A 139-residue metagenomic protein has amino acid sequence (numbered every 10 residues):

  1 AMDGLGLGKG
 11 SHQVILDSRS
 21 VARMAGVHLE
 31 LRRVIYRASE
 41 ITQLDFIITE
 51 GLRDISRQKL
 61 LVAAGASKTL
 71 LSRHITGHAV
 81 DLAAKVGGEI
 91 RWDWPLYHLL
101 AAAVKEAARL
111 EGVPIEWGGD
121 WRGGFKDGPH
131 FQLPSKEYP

Functional and structural regions predicted by a protein language model:
A1, L5-G6, A25, K68-P139: Catalytic cores and adjacent binding grooves of peptidoglycan-active enzymes
A1-I47: Active-site acidic/histidine clusters and adjacent loop/turn architecture that either coordinate catalytic ions
G8-G10, D17, R37, Q43 (+4 more regions): Serine/threonine-rich low-complexity intrinsically disordered regions
H28-L31, L61-A66: Short amphipathic alpha-helical surface micro-motifs
Y36-A64, L110, E116-D120: Extended, low-complexity, intrinsically disordered C-terminal regulatory tails of eukaryotic serine/threonine kinases
